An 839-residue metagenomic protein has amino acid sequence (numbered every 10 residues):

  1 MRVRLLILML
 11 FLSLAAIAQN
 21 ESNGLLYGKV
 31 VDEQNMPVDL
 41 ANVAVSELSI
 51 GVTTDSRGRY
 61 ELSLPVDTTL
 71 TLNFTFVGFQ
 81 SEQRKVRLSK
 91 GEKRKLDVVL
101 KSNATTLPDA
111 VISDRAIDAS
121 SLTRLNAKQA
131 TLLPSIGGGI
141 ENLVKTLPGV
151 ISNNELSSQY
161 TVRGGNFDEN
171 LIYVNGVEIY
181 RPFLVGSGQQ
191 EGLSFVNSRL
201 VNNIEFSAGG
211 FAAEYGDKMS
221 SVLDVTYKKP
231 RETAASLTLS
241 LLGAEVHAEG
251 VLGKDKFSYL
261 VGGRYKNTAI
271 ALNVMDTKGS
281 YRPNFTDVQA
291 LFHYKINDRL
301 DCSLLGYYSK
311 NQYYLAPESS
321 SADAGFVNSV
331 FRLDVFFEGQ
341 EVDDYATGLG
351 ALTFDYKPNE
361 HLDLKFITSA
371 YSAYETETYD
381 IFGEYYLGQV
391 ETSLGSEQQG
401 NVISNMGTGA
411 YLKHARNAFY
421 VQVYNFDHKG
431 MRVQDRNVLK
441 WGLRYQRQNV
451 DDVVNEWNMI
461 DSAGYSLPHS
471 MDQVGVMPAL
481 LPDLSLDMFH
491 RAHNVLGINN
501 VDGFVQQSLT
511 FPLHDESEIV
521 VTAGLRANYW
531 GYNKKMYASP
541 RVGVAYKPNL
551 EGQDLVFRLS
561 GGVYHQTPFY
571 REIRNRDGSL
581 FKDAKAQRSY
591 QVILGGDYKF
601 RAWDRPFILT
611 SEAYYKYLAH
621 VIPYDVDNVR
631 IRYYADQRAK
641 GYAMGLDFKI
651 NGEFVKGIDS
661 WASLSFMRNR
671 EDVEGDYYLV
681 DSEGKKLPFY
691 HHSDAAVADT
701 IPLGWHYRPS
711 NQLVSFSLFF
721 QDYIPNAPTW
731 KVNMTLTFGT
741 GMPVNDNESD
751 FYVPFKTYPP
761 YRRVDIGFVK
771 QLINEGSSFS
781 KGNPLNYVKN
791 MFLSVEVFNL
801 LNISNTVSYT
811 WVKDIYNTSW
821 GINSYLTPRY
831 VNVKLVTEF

Functional and structural regions predicted by a protein language model:
K29-M36, A41-S46, N73-F79, S89-G137 (+4 more regions): Short, acidic, small-residue-rich periplasmic hinge/interaction motif at the N-terminus of Gram-negative outer-membrane
S49-R59: Short, acidic Ser/Thr/Gly-rich low-complexity loop/linker segments typical of extracellular and cell-surface proteins
Q80, K90, A116-F211, V222 (+1 more regions): Periplasmic N-terminal accessory/gating domains of Gram-negative outer-membrane beta-barrel systems
L242-Y265, K278-P317, E341-S372, W441: Transmembrane beta-barrel wall of Gram-negative outer-membrane proteins
E318-S319, D323, P548-I593, A613-R638 (+2 more regions): Surface-exposed extracellular loop regions of Gram-negative outer-membrane beta-barrel proteins, predominantly
K365-S369, A586-E653, L793: Membrane-embedded beta-barrel scaffold of Gram-negative outer-membrane proteins
F511-D515, Y615-Y617, Q637-P743, V836-E838: Gram-negative outer-membrane beta-barrel transporters
S660, T737-N747, K770-F839: C-terminal beta-signal and adjacent terminal beta-strands/loops of Gram-negative outer-membrane beta-barrel proteins
